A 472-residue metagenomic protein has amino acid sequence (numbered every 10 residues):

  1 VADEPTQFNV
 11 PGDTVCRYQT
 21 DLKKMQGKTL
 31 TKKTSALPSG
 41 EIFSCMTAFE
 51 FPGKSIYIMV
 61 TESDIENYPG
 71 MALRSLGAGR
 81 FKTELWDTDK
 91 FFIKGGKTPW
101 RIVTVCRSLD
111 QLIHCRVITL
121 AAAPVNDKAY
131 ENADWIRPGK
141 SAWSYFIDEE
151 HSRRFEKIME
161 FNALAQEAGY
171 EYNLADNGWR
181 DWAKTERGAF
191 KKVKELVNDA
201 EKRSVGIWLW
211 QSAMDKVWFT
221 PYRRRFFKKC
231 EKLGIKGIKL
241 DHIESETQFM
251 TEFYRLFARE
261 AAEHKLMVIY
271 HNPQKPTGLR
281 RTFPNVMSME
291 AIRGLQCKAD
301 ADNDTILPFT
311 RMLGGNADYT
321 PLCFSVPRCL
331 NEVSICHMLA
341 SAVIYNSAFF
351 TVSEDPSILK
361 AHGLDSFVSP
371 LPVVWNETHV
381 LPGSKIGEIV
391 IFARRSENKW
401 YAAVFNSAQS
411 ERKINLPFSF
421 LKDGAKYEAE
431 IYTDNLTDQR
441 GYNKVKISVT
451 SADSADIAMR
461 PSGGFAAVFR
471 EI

Functional and structural regions predicted by a protein language model:
V1-A122: N-terminal accessory beta-strand-rich subdomains and adjacent acidic, glycine-rich linkers that precede catalytic cores
D13, Y18-M25, I431-A452: Solvent-exposed beta-strand/loop surfaces of large extracellular or lumenal domains
I93-Y172: An acidic-aromatic substrate-binding cleft motif
A165, V268, I344, A402: Conserved, mostly hydrophobic/aromatic
A175-S334: Aromatic- and carboxylate-enriched substrate-binding clefts and catalytic-loop regions of carbohydrate-active enzymes
C336-V380: Catalytic cores of secreted or luminal carbohydrate-active enzymes
K385-D423, F465-A466: Carbohydrate-binding surface patches
I447-I472: C-terminal beta-strand-rich structural cap/linker in extracellular carbohydrate-active enzymes
